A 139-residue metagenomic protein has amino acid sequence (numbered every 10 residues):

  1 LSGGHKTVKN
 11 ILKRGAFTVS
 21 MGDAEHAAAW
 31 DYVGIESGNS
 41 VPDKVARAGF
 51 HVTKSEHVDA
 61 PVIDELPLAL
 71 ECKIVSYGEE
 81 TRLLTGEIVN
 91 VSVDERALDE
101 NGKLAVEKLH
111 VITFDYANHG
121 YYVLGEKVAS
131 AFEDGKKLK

Functional and structural regions predicted by a protein language model:
L1-K139: Basic, polyanion-binding surface patches
